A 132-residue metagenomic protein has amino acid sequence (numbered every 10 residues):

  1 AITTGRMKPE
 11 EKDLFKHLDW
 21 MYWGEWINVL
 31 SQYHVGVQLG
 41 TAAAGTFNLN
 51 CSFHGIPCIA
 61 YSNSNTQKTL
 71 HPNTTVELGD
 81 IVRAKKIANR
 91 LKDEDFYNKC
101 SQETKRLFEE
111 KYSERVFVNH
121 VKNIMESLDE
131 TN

Functional and structural regions predicted by a protein language model:
A1-R6, G36, C58-A60: Short, hydrophobic beta-strand segments that form beta-sheet elements in well-ordered domains
I2-G24: Nucleotide-activated donor-binding/catalytic signature segment of Leloir-type glycosyltransferases, i.e., the conserved
Y22-Y33, F53: Short acidic alpha-helix that forms the nucleotide-activated donor recognition element in Leloir-type transferases
I27, T46-H54, Q67: Short alpha-helical segment that forms part of, or immediately flanks, the ligand-binding pocket in carbohydrate-active
S31-A43, I56: Acidic donor-binding loop of glycosyltransferase active sites
T41, I56, A60-Q67: Short glycine-rich donor-binding/catalytic loop of glycosyltransferases that coordinates the nucleotide-sugar
Q67-N89: Change "using UDP/GDP/dTDP sugars" to "using nucleotide sugars
K92-E126: A charged, aromatic-enriched C-terminal amphipathic alpha-helix characteristic of glycosyltransferases across folds
